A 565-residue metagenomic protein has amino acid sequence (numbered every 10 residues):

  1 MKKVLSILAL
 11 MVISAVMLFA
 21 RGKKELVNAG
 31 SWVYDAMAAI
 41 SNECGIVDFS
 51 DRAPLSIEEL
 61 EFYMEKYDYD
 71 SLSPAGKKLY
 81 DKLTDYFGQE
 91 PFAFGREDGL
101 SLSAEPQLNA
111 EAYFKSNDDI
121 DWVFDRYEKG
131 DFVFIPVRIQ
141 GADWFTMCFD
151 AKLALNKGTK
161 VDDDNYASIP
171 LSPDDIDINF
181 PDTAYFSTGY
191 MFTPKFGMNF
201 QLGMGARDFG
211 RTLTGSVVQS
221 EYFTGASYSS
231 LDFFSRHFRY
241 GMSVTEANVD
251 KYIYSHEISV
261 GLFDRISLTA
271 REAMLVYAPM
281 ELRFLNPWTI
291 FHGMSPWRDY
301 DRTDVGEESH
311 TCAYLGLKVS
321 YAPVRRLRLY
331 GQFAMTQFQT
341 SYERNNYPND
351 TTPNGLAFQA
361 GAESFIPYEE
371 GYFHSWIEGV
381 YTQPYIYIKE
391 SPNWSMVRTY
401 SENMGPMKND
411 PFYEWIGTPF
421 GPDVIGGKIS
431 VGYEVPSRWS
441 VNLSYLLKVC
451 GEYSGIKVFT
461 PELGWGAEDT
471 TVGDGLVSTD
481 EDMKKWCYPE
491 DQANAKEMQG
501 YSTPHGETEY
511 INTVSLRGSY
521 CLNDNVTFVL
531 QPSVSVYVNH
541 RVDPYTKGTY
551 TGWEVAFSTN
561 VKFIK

Functional and structural regions predicted by a protein language model:
V4-I13: Sec-dependent N-terminal signal peptides
V16-R21: Sec/Tat signal peptide C-region and signal peptidase I cleavage site
K23-S31, N42-D51, L55-S267, A273-L275 (+5 more regions): Outer-membrane beta-barrel channel domains
K195-N199, D208, Q219-N409, P422-I425 (+6 more regions): Signature for the C-terminal beta-barrel architecture of outer-membrane proteins
I258, Y550-K565: Outer-membrane beta-barrel "beta-signal"
I377, V431, G518, L530 (+1 more regions): Hydrophobic, well-ordered secondary-structure elements that form the walls of internal hydrophobic environments
H505-P544: C-terminal structured domain segments
